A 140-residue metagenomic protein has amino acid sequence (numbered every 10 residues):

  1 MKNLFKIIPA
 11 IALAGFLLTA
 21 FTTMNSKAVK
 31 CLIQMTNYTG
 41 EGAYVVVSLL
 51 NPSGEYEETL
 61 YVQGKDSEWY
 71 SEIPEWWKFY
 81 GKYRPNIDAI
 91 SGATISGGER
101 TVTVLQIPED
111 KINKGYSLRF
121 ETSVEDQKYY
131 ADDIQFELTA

Functional and structural regions predicted by a protein language model:
M1-A28: Bacterial Sec-dependent N-terminal signal peptides
M24, Q34-M35, Y129-A140: Short beta-strand elements
A28, G42-V46, G115-S117: Exposed beta-strand and adjacent loop surfaces of beta-rich binding modules that mediate intermolecular recognition
A28-K30, R100-V102, D133: Intrinsic-disorder/low-complexity, polar/charged segments enriched in Ser/Thr/Lys/Arg/Asp/Glu/Gln
A28-T39: Short amphipathic, basic-aromatic surface patches that mediate peripheral association with negatively charged
T36-Y38, L50-G54: Short solvent-exposed strand-capping/beta-turn motif centered on an Asx-Ser/Thr pair
Y38-G40, D126-K128: Extended, low-complexity, turn-rich repeat/linker tracts enriched in Gly/Pro/Ser/Thr and Asp/Glu that occur
P52-D126: Structured domain cores in non-transmembrane regions
